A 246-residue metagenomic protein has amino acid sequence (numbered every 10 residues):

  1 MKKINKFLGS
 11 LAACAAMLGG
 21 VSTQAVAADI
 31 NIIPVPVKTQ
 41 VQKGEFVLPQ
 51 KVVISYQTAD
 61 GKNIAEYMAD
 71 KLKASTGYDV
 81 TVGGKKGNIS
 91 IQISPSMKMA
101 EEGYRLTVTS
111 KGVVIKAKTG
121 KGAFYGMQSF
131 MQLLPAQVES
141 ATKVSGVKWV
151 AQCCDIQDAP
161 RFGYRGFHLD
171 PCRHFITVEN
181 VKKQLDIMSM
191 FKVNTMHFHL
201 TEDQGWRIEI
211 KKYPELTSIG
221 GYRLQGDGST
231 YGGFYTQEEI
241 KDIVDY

Functional and structural regions predicted by a protein language model:
M1-S10: Bacterial Sec-dependent N-terminal signal peptides
I4, C14, T23-R165: Acidic, contiguous N-terminal accessory segments
S10-G20: Bacterial N-terminal signal peptides
M99-Y246: Feature activates predominantly on carbohydrate-active enzymes
